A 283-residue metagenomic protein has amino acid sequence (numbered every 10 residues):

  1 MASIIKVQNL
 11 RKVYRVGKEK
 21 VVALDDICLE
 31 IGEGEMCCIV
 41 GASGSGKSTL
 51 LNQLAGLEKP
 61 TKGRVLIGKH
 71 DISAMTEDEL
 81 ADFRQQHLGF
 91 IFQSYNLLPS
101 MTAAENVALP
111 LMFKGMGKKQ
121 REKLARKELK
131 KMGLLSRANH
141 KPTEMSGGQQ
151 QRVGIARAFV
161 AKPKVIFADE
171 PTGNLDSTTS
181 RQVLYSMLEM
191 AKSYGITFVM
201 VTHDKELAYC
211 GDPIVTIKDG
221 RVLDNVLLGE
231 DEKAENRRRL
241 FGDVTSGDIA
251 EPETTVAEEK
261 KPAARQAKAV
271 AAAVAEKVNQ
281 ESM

Functional and structural regions predicted by a protein language model:
A2-I217: ABC family nucleotide-binding domain
N9, E122, A138, R238 (+2 more regions): Positively charged, low-complexity intrinsically disordered regions
R221-P252: Conserved beta-strand-loop-alpha-helix hinge in the C-terminal portion of ABC ATPase nucleotide-binding domains
A264-M283: Long, low-complexity, intrinsically disordered segments
